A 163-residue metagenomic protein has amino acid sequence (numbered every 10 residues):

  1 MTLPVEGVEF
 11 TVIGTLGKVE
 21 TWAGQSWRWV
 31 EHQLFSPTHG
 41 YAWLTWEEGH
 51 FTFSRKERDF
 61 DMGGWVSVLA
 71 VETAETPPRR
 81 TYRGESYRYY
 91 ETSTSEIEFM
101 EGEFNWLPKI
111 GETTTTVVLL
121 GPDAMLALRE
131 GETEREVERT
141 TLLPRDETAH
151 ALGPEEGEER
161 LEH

Functional and structural regions predicted by a protein language model:
M1-H163: Mixed-charge, low-complexity intrinsically disordered regions
